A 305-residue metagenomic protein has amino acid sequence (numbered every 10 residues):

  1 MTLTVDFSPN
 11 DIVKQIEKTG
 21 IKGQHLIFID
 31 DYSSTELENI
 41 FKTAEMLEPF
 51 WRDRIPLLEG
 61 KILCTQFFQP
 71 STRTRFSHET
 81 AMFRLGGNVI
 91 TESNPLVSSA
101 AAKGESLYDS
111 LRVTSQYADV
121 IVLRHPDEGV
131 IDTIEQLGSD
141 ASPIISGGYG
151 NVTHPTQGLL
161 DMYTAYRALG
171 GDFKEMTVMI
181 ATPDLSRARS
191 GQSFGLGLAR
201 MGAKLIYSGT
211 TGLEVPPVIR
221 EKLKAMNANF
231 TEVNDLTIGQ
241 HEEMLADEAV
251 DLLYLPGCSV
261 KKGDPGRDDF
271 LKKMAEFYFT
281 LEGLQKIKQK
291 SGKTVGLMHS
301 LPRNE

Functional and structural regions predicted by a protein language model:
T2-F76: Positively charged, low-complexity intrinsically disordered leader regions
E45, F68, P126, G257-S259 (+1 more regions): Short glycine-/small-residue-rich Rossmann-like dinucleotide-binding loops
P56-Y166, N304-E305: Phosphate/diphosphate ligand-binding glycine-rich loop within oxidoreductases
L57-L63, F173-M176, T294: Phosphate-coordination loops involved in phosphoryl transfer and adenosine-cofactor binding
F68-A81, Y166-P256, K262: Glycine-rich phosphate/diphosphate-binding loop of Rossmann-like nucleotide-binding domains
V89-T91, I121, I144, L205 (+3 more regions): Hydrophobic beta-strand scaffold residues
M226-E305: Rossmann-like adenosine-cofactor binding region
